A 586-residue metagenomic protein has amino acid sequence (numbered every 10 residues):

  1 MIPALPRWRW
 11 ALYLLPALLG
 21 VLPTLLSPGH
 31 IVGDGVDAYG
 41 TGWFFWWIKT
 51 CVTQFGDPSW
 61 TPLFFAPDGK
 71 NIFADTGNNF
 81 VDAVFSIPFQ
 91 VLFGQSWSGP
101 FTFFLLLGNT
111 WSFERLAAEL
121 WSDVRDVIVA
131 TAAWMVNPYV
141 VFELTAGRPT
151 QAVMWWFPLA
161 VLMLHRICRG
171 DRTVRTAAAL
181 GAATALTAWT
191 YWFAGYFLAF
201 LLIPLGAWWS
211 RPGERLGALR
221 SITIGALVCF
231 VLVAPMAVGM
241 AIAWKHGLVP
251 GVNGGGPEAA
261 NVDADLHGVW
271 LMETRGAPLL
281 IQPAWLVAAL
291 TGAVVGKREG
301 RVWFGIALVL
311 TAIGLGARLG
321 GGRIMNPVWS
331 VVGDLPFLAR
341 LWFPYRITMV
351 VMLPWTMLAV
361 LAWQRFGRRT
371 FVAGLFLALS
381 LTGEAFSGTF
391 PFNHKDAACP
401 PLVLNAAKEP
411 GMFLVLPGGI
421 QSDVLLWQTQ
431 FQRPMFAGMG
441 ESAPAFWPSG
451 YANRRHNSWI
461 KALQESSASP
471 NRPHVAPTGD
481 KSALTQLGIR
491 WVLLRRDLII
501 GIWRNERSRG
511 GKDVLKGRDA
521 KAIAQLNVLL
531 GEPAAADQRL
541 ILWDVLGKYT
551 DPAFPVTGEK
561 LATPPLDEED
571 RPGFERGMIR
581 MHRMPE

Functional and structural regions predicted by a protein language model:
M1-P6, A118-L120, H165-A178, A207-S221 (+3 more regions): Membrane-interface junctions at the ends of membrane-embedded or membrane-associated helices
I2-P3, A207, R211, V228-V231 (+2 more regions): Hydrophobic, aromatic-rich transmembrane alpha-helices and their immediate juxtamembrane boundary segments
R9-A17, A182-A183, R215-V238, G256 (+2 more regions): Hydrophobic alpha-helical membrane-interfacial segments at the cytosolic entry of transmembrane helices
Y13-L19, F101-L120, R125-S210, G225-C229 (+2 more regions): Membrane-embedded helix bundles of polyisoprenyl
P16-N109, A132, N137-F142, R148-M154 (+2 more regions): Membrane-interface coil-to-helix junctions
G35-C51, A226-V294, G333-P336, R340 (+1 more regions): Periplasmic/ER-lumenal interhelical loops and adjacent helix-loop junctions in multi-pass membrane proteins
E143-Q151, G255-A260, V309-P354, Y451-S458: Membrane-helix boundary/interfacial segments in multi-pass membrane proteins
L379-E586: Extracytoplasmic
